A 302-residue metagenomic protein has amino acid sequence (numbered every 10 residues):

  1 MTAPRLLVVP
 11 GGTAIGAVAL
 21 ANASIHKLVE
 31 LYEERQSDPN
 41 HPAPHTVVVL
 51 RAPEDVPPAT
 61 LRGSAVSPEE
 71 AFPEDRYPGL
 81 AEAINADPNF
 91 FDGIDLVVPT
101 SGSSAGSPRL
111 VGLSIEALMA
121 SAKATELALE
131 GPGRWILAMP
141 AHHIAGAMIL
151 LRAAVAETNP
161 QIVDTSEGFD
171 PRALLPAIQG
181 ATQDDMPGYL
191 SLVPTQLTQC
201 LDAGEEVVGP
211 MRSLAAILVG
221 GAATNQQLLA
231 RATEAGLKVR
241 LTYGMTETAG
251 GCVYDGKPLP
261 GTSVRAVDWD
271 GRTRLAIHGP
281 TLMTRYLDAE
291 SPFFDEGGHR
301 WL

Functional and structural regions predicted by a protein language model:
T2-P68, M119-M139, F169-M186: Conserved ATP-dependent adenylate/AMP-binding module captured primarily in the ANL superfamily
P10-G11, D202-D255: Gly/Ser/Thr-rich phosphate-binding loop
G79-P99, P132-R134: Conserved pre-ATP/AMP-binding loop-to-beta segment of ANL
G93-K123, E130: Conserved AMP-binding A3 loop
T100-S104, W135, L150, L190 (+3 more regions): Conserved S/T- and glycine-rich ATP-binding loop of Class I adenylate-forming
I115-A120, R134-Q199, R240: AMP-binding/adenylate-forming
E116, T195, A222-A223, T281: Alpha-helix/helix-capping structural signal
A276-L302: Conserved ATP-binding/catalytic segment of the ANL
